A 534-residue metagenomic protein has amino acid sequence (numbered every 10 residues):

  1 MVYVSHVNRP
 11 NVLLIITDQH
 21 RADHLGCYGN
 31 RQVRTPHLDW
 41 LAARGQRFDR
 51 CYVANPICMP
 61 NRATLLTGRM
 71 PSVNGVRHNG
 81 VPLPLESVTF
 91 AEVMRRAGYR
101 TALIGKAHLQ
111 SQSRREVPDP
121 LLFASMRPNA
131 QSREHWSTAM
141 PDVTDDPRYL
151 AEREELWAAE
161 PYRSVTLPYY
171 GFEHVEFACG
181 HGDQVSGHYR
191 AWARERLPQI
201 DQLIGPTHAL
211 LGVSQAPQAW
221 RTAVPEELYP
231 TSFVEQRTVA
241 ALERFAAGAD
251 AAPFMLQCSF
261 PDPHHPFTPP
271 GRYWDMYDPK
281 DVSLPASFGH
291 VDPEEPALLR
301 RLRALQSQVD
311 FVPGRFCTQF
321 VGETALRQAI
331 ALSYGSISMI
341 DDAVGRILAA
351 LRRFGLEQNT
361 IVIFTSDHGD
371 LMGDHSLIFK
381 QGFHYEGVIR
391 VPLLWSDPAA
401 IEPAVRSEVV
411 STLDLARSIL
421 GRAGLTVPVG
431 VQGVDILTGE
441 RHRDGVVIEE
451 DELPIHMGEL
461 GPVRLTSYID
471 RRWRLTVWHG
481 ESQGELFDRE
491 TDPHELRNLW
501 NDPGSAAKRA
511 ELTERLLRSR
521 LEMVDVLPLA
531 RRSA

Functional and structural regions predicted by a protein language model:
M1-R474, G484, R497-E511: Formylglycine-dependent sulfatase
P392, L516-V524: A short, conserved beta-to-alpha structural element at the edge of catalytic cores that scaffolds binding
V431-D435, V524-A534: Short, flexible loop/turn segments with low-complexity composition
T476-W478: Short beta-strand micro-motifs enriched in acidic
D492: Intrinsically disordered, low-complexity polar regions and short flexible loop motifs
